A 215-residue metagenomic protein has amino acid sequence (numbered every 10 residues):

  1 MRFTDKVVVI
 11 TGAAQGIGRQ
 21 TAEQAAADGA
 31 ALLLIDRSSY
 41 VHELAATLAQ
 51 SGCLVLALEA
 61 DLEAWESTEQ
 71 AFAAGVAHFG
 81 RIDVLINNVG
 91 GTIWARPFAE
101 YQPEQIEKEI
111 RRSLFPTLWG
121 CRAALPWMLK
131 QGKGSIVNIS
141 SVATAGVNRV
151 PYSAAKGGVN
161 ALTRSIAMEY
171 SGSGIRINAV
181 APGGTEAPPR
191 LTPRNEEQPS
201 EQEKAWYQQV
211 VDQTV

Functional and structural regions predicted by a protein language model:
F3-L33: Canonical Rossmann dinucleotide-binding motif of NAD(H)/NADP(H)-dependent dehydrogenases/reductases, specifically
E59-Q70, P103: The beta1-alpha1 cofactor-binding region of Rossmann-like NAD(H)/NADP(H)-dependent oxidoreductases
N88-W94: Conserved NAD(P)H cofactor-binding loop of Rossmann-fold oxidoreductase domains
R96-F98, Q102-I110, N195-E196, W206 (+1 more regions): Substrate-binding pocket helix/loop in short-chain dehydrogenase/reductase
A99-L118, K133, V137, V159: Catalytic Tyr-X3-Lys loop
C121, A155, T163: Active-site helix of classical SDR
P126, M168-G172: Alpha-helical segment proximal to the catalytic Tyr-Lys
G172, G184-T214: A glycine/serine/threonine-rich, flexible loop-to-helix segment that serves as the NAD(P) cofactor-binding "lid"
